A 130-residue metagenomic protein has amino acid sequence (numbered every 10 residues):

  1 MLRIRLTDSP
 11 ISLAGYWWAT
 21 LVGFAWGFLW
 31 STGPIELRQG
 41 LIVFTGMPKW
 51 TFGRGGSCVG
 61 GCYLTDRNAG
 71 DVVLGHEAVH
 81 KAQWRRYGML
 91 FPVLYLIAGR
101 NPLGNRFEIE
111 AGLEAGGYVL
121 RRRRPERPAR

Functional and structural regions predicted by a protein language model:
M1, G117-R130: Charged phosphate-binding loop/patch that engages nucleotide di/tri-phosphates or the phosphate backbone of nucleic
L2-L37, R85-I97: A transmembrane-helix-recognition feature enriched in membrane-embedded lipid enzymes and envelope glyco-/phospholipid
S12, Y16-A19, V72, N105 (+2 more regions): A structural signal for well-ordered alpha-helical segments within the folded catalytic domains of diverse enzymes
T32-T45, P102-Y118: Membrane-interface alpha-helices
G40-N68: Active-site scaffold of zinc-dependent metalloenzymes
T51-F52, W84-L113, R123-P128: Post-HEXXH active-site segment of zinc metalloproteases
V72-W84: Active-site recognition of the HExxH zinc-binding catalytic motif
